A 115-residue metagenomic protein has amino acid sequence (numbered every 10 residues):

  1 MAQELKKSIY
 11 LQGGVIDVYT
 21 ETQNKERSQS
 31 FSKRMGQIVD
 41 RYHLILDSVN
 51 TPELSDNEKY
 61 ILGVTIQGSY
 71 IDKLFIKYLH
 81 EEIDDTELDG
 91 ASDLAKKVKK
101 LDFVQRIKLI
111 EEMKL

Functional and structural regions predicted by a protein language model:
L5: Exposed loop/turn and edge beta-strand positions of beta-sandwich/beta-sheet ligand-binding modules
S8-Y10: Generic structural detector for well-ordered beta-strands
I16, T22-T65, S69-Y70: Short, basic amphipathic alpha-helical segments that act as recognition/interaction helices in nucleic-acid-binding
D56-L115: Short, solvent-exposed charged binding patches
